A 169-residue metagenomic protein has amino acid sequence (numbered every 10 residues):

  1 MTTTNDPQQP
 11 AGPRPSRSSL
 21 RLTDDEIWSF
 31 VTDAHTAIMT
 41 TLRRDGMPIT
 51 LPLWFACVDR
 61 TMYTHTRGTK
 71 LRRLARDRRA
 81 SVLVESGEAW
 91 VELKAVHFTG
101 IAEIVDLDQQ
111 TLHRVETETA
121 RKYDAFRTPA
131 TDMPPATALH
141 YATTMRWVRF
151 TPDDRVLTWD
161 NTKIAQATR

Functional and structural regions predicted by a protein language model:
T2-L22, L93-R169: Charged, gly/pro-rich active-site loop segments
Q9-R44: Short, conserved active-site entrance elements at the starts or edges of catalytic domains
I27-W28, L71, E116: Short amphipathic alpha-helical segments and helix-helix/interface helices
D33-A34, D77, D153: Structured helix-beta-strand junction loops
A34-R67, V82-S86: Short beta-strand segments
D45-M47, E88-W90, A138-A142: A short beta-turn/loop motif at secondary-structure boundaries
R67-K70, A120: Short, solvent-exposed aromatic-acidic interface loops
K70-V96, E103: Helix-adjacent hinge/juxtasegments
